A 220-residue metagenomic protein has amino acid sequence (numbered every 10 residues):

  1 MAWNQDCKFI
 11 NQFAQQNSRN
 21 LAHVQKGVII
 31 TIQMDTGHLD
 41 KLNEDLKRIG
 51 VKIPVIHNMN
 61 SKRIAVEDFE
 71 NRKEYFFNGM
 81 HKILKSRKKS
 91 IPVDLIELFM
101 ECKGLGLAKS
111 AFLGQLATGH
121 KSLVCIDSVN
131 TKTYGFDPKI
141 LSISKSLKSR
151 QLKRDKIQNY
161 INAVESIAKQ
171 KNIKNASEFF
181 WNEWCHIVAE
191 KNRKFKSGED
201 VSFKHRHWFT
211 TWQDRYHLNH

Functional and structural regions predicted by a protein language model:
M1-H23, R63, F77, H81-K82 (+2 more regions): C-terminal accessory module of base-excision DNA glycosylases/AP lyases that mediates lesion recognition and DNA
M1-S61: Structure-specific DNA junction-binding interface
M34-K103: Alpha-helical ds-nucleic-acid-binding substructure associated with the helix-hairpin-helix region of base-excision DNA
